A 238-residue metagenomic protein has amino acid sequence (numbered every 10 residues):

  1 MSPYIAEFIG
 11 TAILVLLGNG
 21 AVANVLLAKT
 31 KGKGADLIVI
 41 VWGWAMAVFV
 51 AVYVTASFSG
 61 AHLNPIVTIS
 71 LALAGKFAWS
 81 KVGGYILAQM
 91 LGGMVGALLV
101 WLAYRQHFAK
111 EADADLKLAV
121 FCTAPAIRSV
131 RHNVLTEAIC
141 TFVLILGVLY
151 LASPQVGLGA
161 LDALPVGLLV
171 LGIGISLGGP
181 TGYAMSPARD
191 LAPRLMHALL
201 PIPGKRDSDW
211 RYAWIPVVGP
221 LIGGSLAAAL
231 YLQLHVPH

Functional and structural regions predicted by a protein language model:
M1-H238: Membrane-interface helix-loop junctions and terminal tails of multi-pass membrane proteins
